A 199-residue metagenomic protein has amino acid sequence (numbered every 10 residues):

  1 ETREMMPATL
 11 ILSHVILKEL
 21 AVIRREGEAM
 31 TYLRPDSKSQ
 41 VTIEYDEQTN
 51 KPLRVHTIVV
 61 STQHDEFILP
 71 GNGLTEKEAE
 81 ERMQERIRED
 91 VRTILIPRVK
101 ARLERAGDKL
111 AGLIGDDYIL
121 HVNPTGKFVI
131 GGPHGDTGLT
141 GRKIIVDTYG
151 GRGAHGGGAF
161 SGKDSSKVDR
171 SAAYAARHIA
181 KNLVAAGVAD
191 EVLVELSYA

Functional and structural regions predicted by a protein language model:
E1-I130: Glycine-rich, mobile lid/loop segments that gate access to catalytic sites or pores
L10, E85, E89, T140-K143 (+1 more regions): Conserved structured core elements
Y45-E47, G126, R152, L196-A199: Acidic, glycine-rich active-site loops and adjacent beta-strand->loop/helix elements that engage anionic groups
P52-V55, V129, G138-D147, H155: Acidic, glycine-rich low-complexity/disordered segments
R54-D65, R152-S161, A199: Short acidic (Asp/Glu) and glycine-rich catalytic loops that position anionic groups and cofactors
G115-D117, G141-K143, A189-E195: Active-site lining segments that contact anionic ligands and/or coordinate catalytic metals
T125-G141, S197-A199: Short glycine/threonine-rich loop-to-helix capping motif typified by GTGT followed within a few residues by an Asp-Pro
D147, A154-A199: Hydrophobic alpha-helical bundle architecture
